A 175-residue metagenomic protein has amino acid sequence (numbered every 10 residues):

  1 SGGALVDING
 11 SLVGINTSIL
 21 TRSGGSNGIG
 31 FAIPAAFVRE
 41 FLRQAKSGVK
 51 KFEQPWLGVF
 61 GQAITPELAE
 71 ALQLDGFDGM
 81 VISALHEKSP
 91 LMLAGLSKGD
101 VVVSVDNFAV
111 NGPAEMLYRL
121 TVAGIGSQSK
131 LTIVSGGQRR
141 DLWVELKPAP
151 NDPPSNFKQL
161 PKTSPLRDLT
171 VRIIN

Functional and structural regions predicted by a protein language model:
S1-G2, G25-I29: A conserved glycine-rich beta-strand in the N-terminal activation segment of trypsin-fold
S1-I15: Catalytic nucleophile loop of clan PA
I8, L12, F37-N175: C-terminal recognition in membrane/secretory proteostasis and scaffolding
N16-I19, A63: Short, small-residue-rich loop/turn micro-motifs
S18-S23, R119-A123: Beta-strand-rich soluble domains of envelope-associated proteins, predominantly from Gram-negative bacteria
S23-S26, E67-A69: A short acidic, helix-capping loop that chelates divalent metal ions and anchors anionic groups
G30-F31, M80: Catalytic tyrosine of NAD(P)H-dependent dehydrogenase/reductases that use a Tyr as the general acid/base
